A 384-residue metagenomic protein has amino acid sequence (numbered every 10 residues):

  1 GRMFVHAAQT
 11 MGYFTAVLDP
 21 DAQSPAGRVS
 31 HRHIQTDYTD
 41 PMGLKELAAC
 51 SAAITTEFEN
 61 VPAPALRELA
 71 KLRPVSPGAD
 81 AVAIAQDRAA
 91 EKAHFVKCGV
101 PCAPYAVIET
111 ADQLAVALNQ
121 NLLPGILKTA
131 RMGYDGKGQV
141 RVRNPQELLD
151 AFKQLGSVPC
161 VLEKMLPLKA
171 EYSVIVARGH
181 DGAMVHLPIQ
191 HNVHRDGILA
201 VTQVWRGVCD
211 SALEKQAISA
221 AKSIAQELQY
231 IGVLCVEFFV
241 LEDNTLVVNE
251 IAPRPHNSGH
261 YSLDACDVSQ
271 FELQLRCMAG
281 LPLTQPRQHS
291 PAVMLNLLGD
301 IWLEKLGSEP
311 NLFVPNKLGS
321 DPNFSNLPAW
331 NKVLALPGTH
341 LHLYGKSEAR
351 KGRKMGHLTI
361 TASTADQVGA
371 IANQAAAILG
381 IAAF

Functional and structural regions predicted by a protein language model:
G1-A93, K97, D112, L312-K317: ATP-binding N-terminal substructure of ATP-dependent carboxylate-amine bond-forming enzymes
A8, I54, V174, Q274 (+1 more regions): Residue-level signal for inorganic ion chemistry
G12, S51-A52, L122, G156 (+1 more regions): Residue-level detector of structured alpha->beta connecting loops
A26-G27, A130-M132, A349-R353: Short, flexible turn/loop "capping" segments at secondary-structure junctions
I84-S173, A177-I224, A376: Active-site nucleotide/adenylate-binding loops and adjacent lid/helix of ATP-dependent enzymes
L155-C209, E214-V248, A252-Y261, L275-Q285 (+2 more regions): Phosphate-binding core of ATP-grasp and ATP-grasp-like enzymes
R276-F384: Peripheral (often C-terminal) accessory segments that flank ATP-dependent C-N-forming ligase machineries
